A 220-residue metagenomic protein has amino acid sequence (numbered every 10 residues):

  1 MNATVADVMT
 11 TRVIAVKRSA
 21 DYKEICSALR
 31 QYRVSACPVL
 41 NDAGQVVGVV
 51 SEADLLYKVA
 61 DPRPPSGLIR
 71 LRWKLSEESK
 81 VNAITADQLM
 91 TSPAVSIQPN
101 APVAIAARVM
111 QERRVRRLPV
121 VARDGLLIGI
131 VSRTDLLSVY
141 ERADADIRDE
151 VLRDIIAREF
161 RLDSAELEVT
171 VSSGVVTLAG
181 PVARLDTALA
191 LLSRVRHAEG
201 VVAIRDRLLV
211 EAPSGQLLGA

Functional and structural regions predicted by a protein language model:
M1-A220: Tandem CBS (Cystathionine beta-synthase) repeat/Bateman regulatory domains
